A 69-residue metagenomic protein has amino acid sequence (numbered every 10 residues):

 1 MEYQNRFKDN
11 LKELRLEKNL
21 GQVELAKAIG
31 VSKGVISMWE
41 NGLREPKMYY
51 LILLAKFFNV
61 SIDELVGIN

Functional and structural regions predicted by a protein language model:
M1-E17: A short, Lys/Arg-rich alpha-helix, primarily the initiator
D9, N19-L20, P46-Y49: Residue-level signal for the short linker/turn that defines the boundary of a DNA-recognition helix
L16, K27, K56: Alpha-helical residues within the helix-turn-helix
N19-M38: Short alpha-helical DNA-recognition segment
V35, R44-E45: A secondary-structure capping/hinge motif
Y49-E64: DNA major-groove recognition helix of helix-turn-helix/homeodomain DNA-binding modules
G67: Phosphate-coordinating loops and pocket residues in cytosolic domains that bind phosphorylated ligands
